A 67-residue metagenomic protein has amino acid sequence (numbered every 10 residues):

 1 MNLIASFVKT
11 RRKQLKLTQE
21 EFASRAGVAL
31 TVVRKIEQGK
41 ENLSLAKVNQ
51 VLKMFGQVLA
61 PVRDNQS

Functional and structural regions predicted by a protein language model:
M1-K13: A short, Lys/Arg-rich alpha-helix, primarily the initiator
V8, F22-A23, V33-I36: Conserved hydrophobic/aromatic packing and binding residues within compact polymer-binding modules
V8, Q19, L45: Helix-turn-helix DNA-binding elements, focusing on the entry/boundary residues of the two helices that contact DNA
T10, Q14, Q38, M54-Q57: Conserved amphipathic alpha-helical interaction elements at protein-protein interfaces in regulatory, energy-coupling
L17-T31: Short alpha-helical DNA-recognition segment
G27-E41: Recognition helix of helix-turn-helix/homeodomain-like DNA-binding domains that insert into the DNA major groove
A46-P61: DNA major-groove recognition helix of helix-turn-helix/homeodomain DNA-binding modules
R63-S67: Short amphipathic recognition helices of helix-turn-helix/homeodomain-type DNA-binding modules
